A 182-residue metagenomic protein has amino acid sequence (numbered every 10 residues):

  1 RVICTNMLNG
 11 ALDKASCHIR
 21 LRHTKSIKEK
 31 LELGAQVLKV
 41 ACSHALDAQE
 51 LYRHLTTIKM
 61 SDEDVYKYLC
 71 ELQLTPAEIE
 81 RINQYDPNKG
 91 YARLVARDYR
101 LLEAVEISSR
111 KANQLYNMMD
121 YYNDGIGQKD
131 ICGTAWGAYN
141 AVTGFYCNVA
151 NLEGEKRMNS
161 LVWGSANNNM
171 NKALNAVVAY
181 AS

Functional and structural regions predicted by a protein language model:
V2-S182: Intrinsically disordered, low-complexity regions enriched in serine/threonine
